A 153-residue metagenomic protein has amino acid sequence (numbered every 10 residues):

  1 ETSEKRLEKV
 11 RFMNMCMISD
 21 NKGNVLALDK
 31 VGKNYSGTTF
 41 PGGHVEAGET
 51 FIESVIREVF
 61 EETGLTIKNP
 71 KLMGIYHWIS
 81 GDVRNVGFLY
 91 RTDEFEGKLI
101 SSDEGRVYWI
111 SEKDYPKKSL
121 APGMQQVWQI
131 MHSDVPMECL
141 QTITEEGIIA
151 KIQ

Functional and structural regions predicted by a protein language model:
E1-V25, P41: Conserved N-terminal beta-strand and adjoining loop/helix that marks the start of the Nudix/MutT-like hydrolase domain
I18, L89-D93, W109-S111: Short, well-ordered beta-strand micro-motif
N21, I75-H77: Residue-level recognition of beta-strand microenvironments
N24-F60, I148-K151: Conserved Nudix-box catalytic region and its N-terminal flanking loop in Nudix hydrolases and closely related
T66-G74: A short coil-to-beta-strand element that immediately follows conserved catalytic motifs
W78-K98, V127-M131: Active-site-adjacent beta-strand/loop module that shapes the phosphate/pyrophosphate-binding cleft
I100-H132, A150-I152: NUDIX/MutT-family hydrolases
S133-Q153: Acidic/histidine-enriched, glycine/proline-rich intrinsically disordered or flexible terminal extensions
